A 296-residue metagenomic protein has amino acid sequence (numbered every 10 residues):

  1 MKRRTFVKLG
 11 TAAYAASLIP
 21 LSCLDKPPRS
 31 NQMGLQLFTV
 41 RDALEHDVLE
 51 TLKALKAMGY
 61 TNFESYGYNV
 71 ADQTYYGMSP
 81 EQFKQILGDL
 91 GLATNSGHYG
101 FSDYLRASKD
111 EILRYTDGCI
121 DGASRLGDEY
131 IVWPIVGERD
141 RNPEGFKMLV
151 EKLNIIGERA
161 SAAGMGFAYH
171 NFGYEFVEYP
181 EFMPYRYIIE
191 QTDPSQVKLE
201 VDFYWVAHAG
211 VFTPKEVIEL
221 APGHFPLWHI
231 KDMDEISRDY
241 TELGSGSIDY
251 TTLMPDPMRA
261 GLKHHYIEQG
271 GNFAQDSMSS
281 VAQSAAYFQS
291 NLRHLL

Functional and structural regions predicted by a protein language model:
K2-E129, K198, G223, A282-L296: N-terminal pre-domain/capping segments
G10-A12, A16, P20, L105-K198 (+1 more regions): Active-site acidic/histidine proton-transfer and metal-coordination neighborhood in alpha/beta enzyme cores
L35-T39, S65-G67, S96-F101, W133-I135 (+4 more regions): A cross-domain feature marking catalytic cores of carbohydrate-active enzymes and several ubiquitous metabolic/repair
V40-H46, Y66-S79, S102-L113, E138-E144 (+5 more regions): Acidic-and-aromatic substrate-binding clefts and catalytic sites of carbohydrate-active enzymes
V48, G77-F83, R114-C119, F182-R186 (+2 more regions): Alpha-helical scaffolding within the catalytic cores of extracellular/periplasmic polymer-degrading hydrolases
N62-F63, A160-S247: Acidic/histidine-rich catalytic cores of soluble enzymes
L92, D128, M165, A260-K263: A short helix->loop->beta-strand "cap" motif at the edges of active sites that frequently abuts
S245-E268: H/E-rich (His + Asp/Glu) clusters that bind or coordinate divalent metals
